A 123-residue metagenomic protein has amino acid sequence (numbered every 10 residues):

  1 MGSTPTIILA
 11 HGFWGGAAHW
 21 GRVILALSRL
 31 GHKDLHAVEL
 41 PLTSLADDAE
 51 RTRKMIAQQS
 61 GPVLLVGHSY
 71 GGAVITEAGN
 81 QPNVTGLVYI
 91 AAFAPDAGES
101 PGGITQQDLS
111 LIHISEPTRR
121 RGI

Functional and structural regions predicted by a protein language model:
G2-G61: Active-site catalytic motif of lipid deacylating hydrolases and related acyltransferases
H11, H68, H113: Histidine-centered divalent metal-coordination motifs
G16, L45-D47, F93-Q106: A short beta-to-alpha transition loop/helix N-cap that caps and shapes the active-site region
W20, I75-A78, I123: Hydrophobic packing residues within well-ordered alpha-helices of enzyme cores
R22-I24, R51-T52, A78-V84, P101-Q106: Short, glycine/charged-enriched secondary-structure capping and boundary segments
L64-G98: Conserved hydrolase catalytic core segment
I112-P117, R121-I123: Single conserved hydrophobic/aromatic residue that forms the stacking wall/gate of nucleotide- or nucleobase-binding
